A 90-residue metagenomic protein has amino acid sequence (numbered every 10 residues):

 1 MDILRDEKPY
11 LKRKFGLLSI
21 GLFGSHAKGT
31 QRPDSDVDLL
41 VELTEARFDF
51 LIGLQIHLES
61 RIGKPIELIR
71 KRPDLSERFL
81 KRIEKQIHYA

Functional and structural regions predicted by a protein language model:
M1-S19, A27-P33, L43-A90: Catalytic core of pol beta-like nucleotidyltransferases
L22: Conserved histidines in hydrophobic membrane contexts and catalytic metal-binding motifs
D38-V41: Short beta-strand->loop micro-motif that forms the acidic, two-metal-ion catalytic signature in nucleotide-processing
